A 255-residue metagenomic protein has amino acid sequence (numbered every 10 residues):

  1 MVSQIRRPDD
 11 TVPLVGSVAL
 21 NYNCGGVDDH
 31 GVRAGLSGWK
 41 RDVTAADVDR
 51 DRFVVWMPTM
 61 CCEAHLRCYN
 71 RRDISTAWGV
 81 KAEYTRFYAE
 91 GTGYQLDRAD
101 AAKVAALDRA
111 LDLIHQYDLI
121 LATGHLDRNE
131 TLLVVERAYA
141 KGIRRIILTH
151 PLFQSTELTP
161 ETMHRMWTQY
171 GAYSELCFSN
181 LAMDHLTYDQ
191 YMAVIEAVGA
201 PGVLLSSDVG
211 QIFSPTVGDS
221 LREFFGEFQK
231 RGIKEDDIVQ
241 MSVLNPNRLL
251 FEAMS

Functional and structural regions predicted by a protein language model:
M1, L132-E136, E157-M163, D184-I195 (+2 more regions): Histidine/acidic-residue-rich catalytic or RNA/ligand-binding cores of hydrolases and nuclease-related proteins
M1-V12: An N-terminally biased module of ancient metal coordination in phosphate/nucleic-acid-related enzymes
D10-V12, G25-L148: Extended substrate/RNA-proximal surfaces in nucleic-acid metabolism proteins
L14, V55, T59, L121 (+4 more regions): Divalent metal-coordination and catalytic microenvironments
S17-N23, P58-C62, L126, P151-Q154 (+2 more regions): Active-site beta-loop-alpha junctions enriched in small/polar residues
D112, Y117-T187, L204: Catalytic pocket-lining loop regions of alpha/beta-barrel enzymes, especially the amidohydrolase/enolase/GH5 lineages
A200-V217: Short acidic/histidine-rich active-site segments
S220-S255: Mid-to-C-terminal alpha-helical segments outside catalytic/metal-binding sites
